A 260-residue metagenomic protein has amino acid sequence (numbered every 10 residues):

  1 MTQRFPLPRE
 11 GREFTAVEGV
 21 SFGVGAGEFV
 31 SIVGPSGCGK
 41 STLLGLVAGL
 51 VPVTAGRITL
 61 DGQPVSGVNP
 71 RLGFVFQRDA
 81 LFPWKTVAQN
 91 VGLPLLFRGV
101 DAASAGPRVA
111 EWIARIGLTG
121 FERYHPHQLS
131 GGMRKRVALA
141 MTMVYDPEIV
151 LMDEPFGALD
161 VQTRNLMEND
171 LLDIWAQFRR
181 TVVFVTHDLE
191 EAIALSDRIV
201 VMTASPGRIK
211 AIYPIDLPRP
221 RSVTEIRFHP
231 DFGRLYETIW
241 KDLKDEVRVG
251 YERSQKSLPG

Functional and structural regions predicted by a protein language model:
V33-P35: The feature captures the beta-strand-to-loop junction immediately N-terminal to the Walker
A48: Helix-to-loop junction immediately C-terminal to a conserved catalytic motif
G56-G67: Conserved ABC transporter NBD signature motif
K85-G92: Short coil-to-helix segment of the ABC ATPase nucleotide-binding domain corresponding to the Q-loop/switch region
L96, A103-F121, D173: Conserved ABC ATPase "signature" region
Y124-H127, Y145: Conserved signature/switch motifs of ABC ATPase nucleotide-binding domains
